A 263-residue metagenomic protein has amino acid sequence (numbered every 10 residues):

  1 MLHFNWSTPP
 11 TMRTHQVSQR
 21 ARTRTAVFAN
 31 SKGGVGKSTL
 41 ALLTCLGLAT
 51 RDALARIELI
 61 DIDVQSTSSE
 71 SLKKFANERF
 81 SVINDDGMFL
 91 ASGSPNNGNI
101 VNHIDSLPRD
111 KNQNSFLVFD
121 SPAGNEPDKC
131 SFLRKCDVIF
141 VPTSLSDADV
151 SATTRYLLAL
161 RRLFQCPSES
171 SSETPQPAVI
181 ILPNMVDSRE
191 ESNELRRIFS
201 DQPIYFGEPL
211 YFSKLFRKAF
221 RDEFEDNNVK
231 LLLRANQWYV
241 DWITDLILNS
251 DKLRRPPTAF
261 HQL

Functional and structural regions predicted by a protein language model:
M1-A29: Extreme N-terminal, non-catalytic leader segments that precede Walker-type/kinase nucleotide-binding cores
Q19-V35, L42, L46-F119, A123 (+1 more regions): P-loop/Walker-type NTP enzyme "switch/lid" segment
E58-L59, V141, I180-P183: Structural beta-sheet core signal
P122-N125, L145-S146, D187-S188: Short beta->alpha connector loops
D128-D147: Inter-motif core of Ras-like GTPase G domains
T153-E173, N184: Conserved C-terminal guanine-recognition region of P-loop GTPase G domains, centered on the G4
M185-N228: Beta-strand-loop-alpha "switch" segments that mediate conformational coupling across diverse proteins
E223-L263: NTP-binding/hydrolysis catalytic cores, primarily Walker-type P-loop NTPases
